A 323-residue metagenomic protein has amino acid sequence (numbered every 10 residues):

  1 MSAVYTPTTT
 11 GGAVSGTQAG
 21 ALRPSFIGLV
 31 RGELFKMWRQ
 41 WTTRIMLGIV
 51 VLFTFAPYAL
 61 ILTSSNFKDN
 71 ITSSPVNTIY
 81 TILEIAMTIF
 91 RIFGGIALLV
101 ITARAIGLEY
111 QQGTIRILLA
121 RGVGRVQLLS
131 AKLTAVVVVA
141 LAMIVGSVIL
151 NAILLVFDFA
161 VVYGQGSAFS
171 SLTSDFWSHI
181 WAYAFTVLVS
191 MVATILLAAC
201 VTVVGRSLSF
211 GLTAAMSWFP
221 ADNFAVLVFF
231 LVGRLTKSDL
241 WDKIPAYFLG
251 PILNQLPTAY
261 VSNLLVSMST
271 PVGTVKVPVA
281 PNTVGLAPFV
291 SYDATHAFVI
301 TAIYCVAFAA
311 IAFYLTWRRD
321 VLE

Functional and structural regions predicted by a protein language model:
S2-A21, T43, V51-A105, S130-V204 (+4 more regions): Secretory targeting signals
S2-G11, H296-E323: Junction motif at the cytosolic side of a transmembrane helix
F26-W38, L118: A short amphipathic helical element positioned immediately N-terminal to and/or at the very start of a transmembrane
L34-V51: Membrane-interface helix starts
K36, G107, L118-A120, A198 (+1 more regions): Helix-capping/transition residues at the boundaries of transmembrane alpha-helices and the short helical linkers
W41-R44, V126, S209: Residues that define the loop-to-transmembrane-helix transition and helix capping in multi-pass membrane transporters
L47-F53, F210-D222: Central hydrophobic cores of alpha-helical transmembrane segments in multi-pass integral membrane proteins
L99-A120, R125-V126, L133: Transmembrane helix boundary and interhelical loop/hinge segments in multi-pass membrane proteins
